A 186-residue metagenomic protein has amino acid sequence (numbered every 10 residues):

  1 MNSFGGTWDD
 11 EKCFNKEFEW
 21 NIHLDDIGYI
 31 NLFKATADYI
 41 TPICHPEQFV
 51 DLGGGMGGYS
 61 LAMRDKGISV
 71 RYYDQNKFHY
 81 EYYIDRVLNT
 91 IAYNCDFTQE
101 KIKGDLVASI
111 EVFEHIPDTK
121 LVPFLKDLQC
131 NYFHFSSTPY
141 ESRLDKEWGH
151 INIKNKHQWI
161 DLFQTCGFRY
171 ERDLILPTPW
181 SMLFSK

Functional and structural regions predicted by a protein language model:
M1-I102, A108-I110, T119-L125, N152-L162 (+2 more regions): Conserved N-terminal segment of class I S-adenosyl-L-methionine
C130-R143: Conserved beta-strand signature within the Rossmann-like core of class I S-adenosyl-L-methionine
Y140-I151, R172: C-terminal alpha-helical "lid/dimerization" subdomain adjacent to the S-adenosyl-L-methionine
